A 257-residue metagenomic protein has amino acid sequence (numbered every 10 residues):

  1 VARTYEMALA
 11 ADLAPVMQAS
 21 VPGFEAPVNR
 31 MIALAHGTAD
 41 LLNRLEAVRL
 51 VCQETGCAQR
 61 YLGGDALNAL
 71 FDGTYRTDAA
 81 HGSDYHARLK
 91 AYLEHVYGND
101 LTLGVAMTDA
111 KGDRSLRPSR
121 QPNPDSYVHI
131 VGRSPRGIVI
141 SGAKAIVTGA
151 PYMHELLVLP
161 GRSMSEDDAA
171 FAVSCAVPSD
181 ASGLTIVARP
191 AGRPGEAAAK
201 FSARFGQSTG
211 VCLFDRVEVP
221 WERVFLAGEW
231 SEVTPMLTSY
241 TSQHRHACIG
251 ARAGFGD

Functional and structural regions predicted by a protein language model:
A2-L13, N123-Y127, V131-R133, S141 (+3 more regions): An N-terminal structural lobe/cap that precedes and organizes the functional/catalytic core across diverse proteins
Y5-L103, E155: Internal helix-loop-helix
T74-S141: Gly/Pro-rich turn-and-neighbor structural signature
Y92-E94, Y127-I130, K144-T148, G161-E166 (+1 more regions): A generic local secondary-structure boundary/capping motif
L101-L103, R136, H154-L156, F171-V173 (+2 more regions): Structural beta-strand/beta-sheet cores of well-ordered domains, especially the beta-sheet scaffolds that support
R114, A188-A191, A197-R204: Short Gly/Thr-rich strand-loop-strand
A143, V147-G195: A short core secondary-structure module
E196-D257: Glycine-rich beta->alpha junctions and the first turn(s) of the following alpha-helix
